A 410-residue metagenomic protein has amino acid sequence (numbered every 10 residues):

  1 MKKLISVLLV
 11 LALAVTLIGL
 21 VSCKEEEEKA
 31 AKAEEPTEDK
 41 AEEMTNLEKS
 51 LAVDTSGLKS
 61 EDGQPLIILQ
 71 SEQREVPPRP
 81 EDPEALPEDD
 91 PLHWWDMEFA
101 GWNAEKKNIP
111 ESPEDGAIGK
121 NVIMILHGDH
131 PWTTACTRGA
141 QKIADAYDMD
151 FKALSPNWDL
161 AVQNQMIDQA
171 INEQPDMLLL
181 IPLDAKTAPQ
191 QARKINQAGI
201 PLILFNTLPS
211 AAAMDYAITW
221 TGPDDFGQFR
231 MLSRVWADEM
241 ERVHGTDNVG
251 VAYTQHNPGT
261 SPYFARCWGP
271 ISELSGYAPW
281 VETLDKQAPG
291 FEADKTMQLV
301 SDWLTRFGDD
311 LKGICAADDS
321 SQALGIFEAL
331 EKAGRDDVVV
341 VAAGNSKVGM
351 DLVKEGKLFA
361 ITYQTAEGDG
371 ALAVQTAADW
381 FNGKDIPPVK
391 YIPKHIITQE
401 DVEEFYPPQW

Functional and structural regions predicted by a protein language model:
L9, L13-L17: Hydrophobic core
G19-A31: Bacterial lipoprotein signal-peptidase II cleavage site
D39-K120, Y253-P258, T365-W410: Hinge/cleft segment of the Venus flytrap/periplasmic-binding protein
W102-I109, T134, F151-P175, D285-F307 (+1 more regions): Structural motif
N121-L126, A140, R230-W280, L284-K286 (+2 more regions): An alpha-beta-alpha
Q163, T219-V249, A265, T296-M297 (+3 more regions): Hydrophobic alpha-helical segments within soluble ligand-binding/sensing domains
L180-Q197, P270, D285-L352: Hydrophobic alpha-helical
A185-K186, Q190-G227, V243, G250 (+4 more regions): Flexible loop/hinge segments that line or gate small-molecule binding clefts
